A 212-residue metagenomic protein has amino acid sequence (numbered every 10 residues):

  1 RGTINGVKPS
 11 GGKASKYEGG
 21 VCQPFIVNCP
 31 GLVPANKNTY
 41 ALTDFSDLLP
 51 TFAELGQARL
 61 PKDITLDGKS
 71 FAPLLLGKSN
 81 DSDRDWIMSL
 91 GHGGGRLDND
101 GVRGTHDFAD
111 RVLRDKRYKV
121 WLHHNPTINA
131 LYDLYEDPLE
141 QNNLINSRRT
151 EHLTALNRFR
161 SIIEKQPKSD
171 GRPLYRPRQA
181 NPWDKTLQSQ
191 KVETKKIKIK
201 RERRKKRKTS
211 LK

Functional and structural regions predicted by a protein language model:
R1-Q23, L187, I199, K205-K208: Core domains of carbohydrate- and sulfate-ester-processing enzymes
G2-K16, V33-K37, A41, S46-L49 (+1 more regions): C-terminal cap/loop subdomain of S1 sulfatases and analogous C-terminal strand-loop tails that border
C22-I26, L49: Structural micro-motif
V27, L122-H124, R148: Active-site proximal loops enriched in glycine and acidic residues that flank catalytic Cys/His/Asp and coordinate
N28-V33, E140-Q141: Short glycine/proline-rich turn/loop motifs
C29, A58, G77, K165-S169: A structural signal for alpha-helix termini and helix-coil/disorder junctions
C29, F71, R148-H152: Residue-level recognition of alpha-helix termini/interfacial anchor residues
L48, L134-K212: Long, internal low-complexity/basic segments
